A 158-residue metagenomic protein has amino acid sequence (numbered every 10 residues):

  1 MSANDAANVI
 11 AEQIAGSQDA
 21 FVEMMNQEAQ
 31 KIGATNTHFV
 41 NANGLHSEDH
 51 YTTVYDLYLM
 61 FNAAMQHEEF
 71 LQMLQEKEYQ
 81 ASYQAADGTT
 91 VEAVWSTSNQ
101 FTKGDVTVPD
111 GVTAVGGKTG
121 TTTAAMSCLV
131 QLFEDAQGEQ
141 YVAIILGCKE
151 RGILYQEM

Functional and structural regions predicted by a protein language model:
M1-Y55, A64-E68: Active-site-adjacent loops and short helices of periplasmic peptidoglycan-processing enzymes
A34-T35, D49-Y51, Y55-D56, F61-M158: Domain-terminus/edge residues, biased toward the C-terminal soluble/receptor-binding domains of extracytoplasmic
